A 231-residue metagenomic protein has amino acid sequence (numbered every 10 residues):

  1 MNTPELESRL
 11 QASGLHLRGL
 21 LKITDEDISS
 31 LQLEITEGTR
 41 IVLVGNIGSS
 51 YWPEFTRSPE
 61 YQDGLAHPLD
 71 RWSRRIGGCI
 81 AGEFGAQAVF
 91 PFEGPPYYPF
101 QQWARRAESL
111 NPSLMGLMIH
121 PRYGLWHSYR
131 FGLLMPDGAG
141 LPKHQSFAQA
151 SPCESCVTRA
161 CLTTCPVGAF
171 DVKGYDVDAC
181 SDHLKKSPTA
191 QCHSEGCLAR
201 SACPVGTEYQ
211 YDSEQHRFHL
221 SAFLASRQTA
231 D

Functional and structural regions predicted by a protein language model:
M1-D231: Non-ligating segments of multi-cofactor redox enzymes
